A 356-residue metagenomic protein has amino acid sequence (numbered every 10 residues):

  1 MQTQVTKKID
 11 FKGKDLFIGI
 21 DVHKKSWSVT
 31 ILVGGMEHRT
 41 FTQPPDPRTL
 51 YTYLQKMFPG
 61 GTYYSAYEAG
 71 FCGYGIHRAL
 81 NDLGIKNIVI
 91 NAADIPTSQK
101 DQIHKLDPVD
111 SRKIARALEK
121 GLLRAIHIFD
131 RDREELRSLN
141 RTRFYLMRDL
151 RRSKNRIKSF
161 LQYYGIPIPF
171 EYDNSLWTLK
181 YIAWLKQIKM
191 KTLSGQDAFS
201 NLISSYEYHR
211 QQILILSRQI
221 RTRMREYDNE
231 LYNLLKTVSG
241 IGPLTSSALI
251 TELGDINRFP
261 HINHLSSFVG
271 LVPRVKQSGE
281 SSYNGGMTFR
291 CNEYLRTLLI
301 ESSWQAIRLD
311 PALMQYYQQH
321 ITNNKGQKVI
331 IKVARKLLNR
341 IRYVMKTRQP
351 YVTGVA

Functional and structural regions predicted by a protein language model:
I9-L32, I114: Gly/Thr-rich phosphate-binding beta-strand-loop-beta motif of the actin/hexokinase/Hsp70
L32-G61: Nucleic-acid-processing active sites and adjacent nucleic-acid-binding tracks, predominantly divalent metal-dependent
I88-H127, S281-R290: Short alpha-helix plus adjacent loop in nuclease-associated cores
Q102, L234-T237, P243, S247-Q327: Phosphate-backbone recognition surface of nucleic-acid-processing proteins
A115-S138, K180-K191: A short, charged helix-loop
F144-Y232: Glycine-rich, often acidic, oxyanion-interacting loops/wings at catalytic, nucleic-acid, or phospho-protein interfaces
E280, Y317-A356: Low-complexity, acidic/Ser/Thr- and charged residue-rich accessory regions of DNA metabolism proteins
